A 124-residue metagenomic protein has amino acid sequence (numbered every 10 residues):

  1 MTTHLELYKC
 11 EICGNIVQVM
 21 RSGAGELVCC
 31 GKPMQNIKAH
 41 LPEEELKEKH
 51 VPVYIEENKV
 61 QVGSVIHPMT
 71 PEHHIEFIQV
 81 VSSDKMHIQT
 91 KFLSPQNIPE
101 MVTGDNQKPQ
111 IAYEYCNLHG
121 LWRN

Functional and structural regions predicted by a protein language model:
M1-I12: Intrinsically disordered, low-complexity linker/tail regions enriched in polar/charged residues
L7, I16, E26, Y113: Residues immediately within or flanking Cys/His clusters that coordinate Zn2+ in small zinc-binding modules
C10-C13, C29, C116: Short cysteine-rich clusters marking metal-coordination/redox-active sites
V19-G23, I37-H40, N124: Short Cys/His-rich "knuckle" micro-motifs
G23-M34: Cysteine-rich micro-motifs
Q61-G63, I98-N106: Exposed aromatic-hydrophobic patches
V62-T70: Short amphipathic, basic-aromatic surface patches that mediate peripheral association with negatively charged
N117-N124: Short acidic/polar inter-strand loop motif in beta-rich domains
